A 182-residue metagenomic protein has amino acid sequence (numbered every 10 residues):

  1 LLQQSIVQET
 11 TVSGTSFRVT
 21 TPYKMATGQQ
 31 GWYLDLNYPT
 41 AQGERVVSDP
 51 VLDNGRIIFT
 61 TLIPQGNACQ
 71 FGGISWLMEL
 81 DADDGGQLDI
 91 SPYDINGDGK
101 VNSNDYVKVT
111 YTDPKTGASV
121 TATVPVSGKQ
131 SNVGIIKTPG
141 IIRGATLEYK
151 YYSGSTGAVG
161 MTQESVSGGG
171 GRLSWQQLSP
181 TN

Functional and structural regions predicted by a protein language model:
L1-N182: Beta-propeller fold recognition
